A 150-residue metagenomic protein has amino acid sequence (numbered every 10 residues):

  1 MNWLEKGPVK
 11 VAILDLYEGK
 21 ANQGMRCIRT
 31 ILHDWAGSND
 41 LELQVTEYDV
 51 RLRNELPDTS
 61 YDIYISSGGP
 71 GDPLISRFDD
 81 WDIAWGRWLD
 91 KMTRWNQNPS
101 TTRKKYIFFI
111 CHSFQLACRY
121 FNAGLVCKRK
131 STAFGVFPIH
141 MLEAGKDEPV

Functional and structural regions predicted by a protein language model:
M1-N98: N-terminal beta1-alpha1 cap of cysteine-dependent amidohydrolase-like domains
V9, K105, F137: Residue-level detector of short, conserved catalytic/binding motifs and their immediate flanks
I13, E47-D49, F109, C127-K128 (+1 more regions): Structural signal for conserved beta-strand scaffold positions within catalytic alpha/beta enzyme cores
E42, S100-K105, V126-C127, E148: Short secondary-structure capping/junction motifs at helix and strand boundaries
P70, S113-F114, G145: Short, flexible active-site-adjacent loop segments at beta-strand->alpha-helix junctions, enriched in small/polar
D79-I83, C111, K130-A133: Short, amphipathic alpha-helical segments
N96-F121: Catalytic nucleophile loop
N122-V150: Pocket-forming structural segment of enzyme catalytic cores
